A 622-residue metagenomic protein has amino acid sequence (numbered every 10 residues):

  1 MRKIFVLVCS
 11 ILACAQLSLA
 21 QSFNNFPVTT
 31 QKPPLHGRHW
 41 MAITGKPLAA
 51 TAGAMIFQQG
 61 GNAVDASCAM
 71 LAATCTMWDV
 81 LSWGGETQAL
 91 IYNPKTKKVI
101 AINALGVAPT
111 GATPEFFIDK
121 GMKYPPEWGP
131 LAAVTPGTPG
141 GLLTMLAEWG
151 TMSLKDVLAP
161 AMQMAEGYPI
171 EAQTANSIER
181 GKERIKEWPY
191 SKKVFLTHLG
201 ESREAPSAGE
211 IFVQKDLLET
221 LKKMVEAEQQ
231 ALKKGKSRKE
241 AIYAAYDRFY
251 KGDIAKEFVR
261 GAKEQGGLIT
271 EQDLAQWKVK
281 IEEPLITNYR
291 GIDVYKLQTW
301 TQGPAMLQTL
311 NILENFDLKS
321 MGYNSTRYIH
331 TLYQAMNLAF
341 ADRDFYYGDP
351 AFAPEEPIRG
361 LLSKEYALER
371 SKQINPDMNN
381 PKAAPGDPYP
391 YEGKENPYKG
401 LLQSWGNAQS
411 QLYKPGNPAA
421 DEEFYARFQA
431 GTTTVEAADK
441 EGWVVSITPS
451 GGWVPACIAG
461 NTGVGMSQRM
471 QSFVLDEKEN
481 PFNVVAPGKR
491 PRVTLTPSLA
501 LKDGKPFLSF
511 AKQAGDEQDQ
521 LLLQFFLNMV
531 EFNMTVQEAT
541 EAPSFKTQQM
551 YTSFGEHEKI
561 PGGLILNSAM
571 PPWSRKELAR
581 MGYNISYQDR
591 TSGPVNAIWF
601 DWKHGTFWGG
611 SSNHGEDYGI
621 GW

Functional and structural regions predicted by a protein language model:
M1-I4: Positively charged n-region of N-terminal signal peptides that target proteins for export
V6-Q16: Bacterial N-terminal signal peptides
Q21-T51, M55, Q59-A244, F249-T301 (+1 more regions): Noncatalytic scaffold domains of N-terminal-nucleophile
T76-A101, R260, Q265-T270, S410-D421 (+6 more regions): Active-site rim segments in enzyme catalytic domains, especially the processed small/beta chain of N-terminal
V80, L131-A132, G209, P284 (+4 more regions): Short Gly/Pro-enriched turn/cap motifs at secondary-structure boundaries
G303-K319, A500-L508, G515-T540: M16/insulysin-pitrilysin zinc metalloprotease superfamily fold
L318-S450, D589: Internal maturation/activation junctions in enzymes
F340, E441, G488-R490, L522-L523 (+1 more regions): Extended C-terminal subregions enriched in glycine
